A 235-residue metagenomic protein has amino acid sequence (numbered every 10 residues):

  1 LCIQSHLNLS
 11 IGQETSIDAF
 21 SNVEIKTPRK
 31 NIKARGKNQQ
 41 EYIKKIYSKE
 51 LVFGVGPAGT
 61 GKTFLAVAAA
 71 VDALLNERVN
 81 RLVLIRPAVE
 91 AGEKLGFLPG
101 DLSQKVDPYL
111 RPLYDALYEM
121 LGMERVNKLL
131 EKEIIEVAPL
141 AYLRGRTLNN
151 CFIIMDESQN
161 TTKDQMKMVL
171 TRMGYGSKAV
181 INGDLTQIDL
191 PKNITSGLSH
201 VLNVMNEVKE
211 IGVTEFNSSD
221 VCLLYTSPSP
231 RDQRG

Functional and structural regions predicted by a protein language model:
L1-D18: Interdomain "pre-motor" coupling segment immediately N-terminal to P-loop NTPase/helicase cores
K37-K45: Pre-Walker A adenine-sensing motif
G54: Hydrophobic anchor at the beta1->P-loop junction of P-loop NTPases
G61: Conserved glycine(s) of the Walker
F64-L129, N193-E207: Conserved P-loop
A88, E93-P99, T161, Q165-S199: Conserved P-loop NTPase nucleotide-binding/switch module
I135-F152, T162-M166: Conserved RecA-like ASCE ATPase "motif II neighborhood" in helicase/translocase motors
Y225-P230: Conserved small/polar residues in nucleotide/adenosyl-binding loops
